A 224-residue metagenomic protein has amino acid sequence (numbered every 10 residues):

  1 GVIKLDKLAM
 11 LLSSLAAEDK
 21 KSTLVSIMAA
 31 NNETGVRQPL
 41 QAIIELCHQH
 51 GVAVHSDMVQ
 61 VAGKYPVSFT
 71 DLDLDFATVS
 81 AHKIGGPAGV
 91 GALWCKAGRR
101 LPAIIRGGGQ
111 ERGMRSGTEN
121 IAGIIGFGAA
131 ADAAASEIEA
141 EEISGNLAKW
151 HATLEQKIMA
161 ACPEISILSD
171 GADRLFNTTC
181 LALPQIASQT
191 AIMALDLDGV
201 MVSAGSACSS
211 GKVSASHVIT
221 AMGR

Functional and structural regions predicted by a protein language model:
G1-R224: Pyridoxal 5′-phosphate
